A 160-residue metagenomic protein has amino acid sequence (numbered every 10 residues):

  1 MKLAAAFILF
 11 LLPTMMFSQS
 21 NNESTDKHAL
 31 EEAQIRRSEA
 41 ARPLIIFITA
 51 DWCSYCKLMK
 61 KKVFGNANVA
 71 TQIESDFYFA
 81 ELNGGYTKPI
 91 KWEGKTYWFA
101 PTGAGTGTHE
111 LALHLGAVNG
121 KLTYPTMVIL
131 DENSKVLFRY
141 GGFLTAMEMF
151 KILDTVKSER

Functional and structural regions predicted by a protein language model:
M1-N21: Bacterial Sec-dependent N-terminal signal peptides
T25-L44, I73: A short beta-strand-turn-helix
L30, A67-V69, E74-V136, K151 (+1 more regions): Thioredoxin-like thiol-disulfide oxidoreductase module
A40-S54: Short active-site neighborhood of thiol/selenol oxidoreductases, capturing the structured segment around
A50-Y55, V63, G84-P89, S134-K135 (+1 more regions): Solvent-exposed loop/turn segments at secondary-structure junctions within structured extracellular/periplasmic domains
D51-L58, T126-V128: C-type cytochrome heme c attachment motif
